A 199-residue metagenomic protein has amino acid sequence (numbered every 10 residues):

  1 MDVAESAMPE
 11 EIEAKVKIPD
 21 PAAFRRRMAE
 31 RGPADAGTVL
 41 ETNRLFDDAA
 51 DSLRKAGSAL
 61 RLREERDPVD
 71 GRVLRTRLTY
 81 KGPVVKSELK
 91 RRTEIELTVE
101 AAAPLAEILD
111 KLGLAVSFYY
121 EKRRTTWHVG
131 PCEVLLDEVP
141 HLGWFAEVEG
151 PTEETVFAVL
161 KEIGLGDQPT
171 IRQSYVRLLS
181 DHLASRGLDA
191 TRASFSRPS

Functional and structural regions predicted by a protein language model:
D2-P131, L165-S199: N-terminal strand-loop-strand beta-hairpin
V134: Trp/Gly-enriched beta-strand surface patches
D137-G143: A contiguous pocket-lining binding segment that forms or flanks enzyme active sites
F157-I163: Internal alpha/beta scaffold segment
